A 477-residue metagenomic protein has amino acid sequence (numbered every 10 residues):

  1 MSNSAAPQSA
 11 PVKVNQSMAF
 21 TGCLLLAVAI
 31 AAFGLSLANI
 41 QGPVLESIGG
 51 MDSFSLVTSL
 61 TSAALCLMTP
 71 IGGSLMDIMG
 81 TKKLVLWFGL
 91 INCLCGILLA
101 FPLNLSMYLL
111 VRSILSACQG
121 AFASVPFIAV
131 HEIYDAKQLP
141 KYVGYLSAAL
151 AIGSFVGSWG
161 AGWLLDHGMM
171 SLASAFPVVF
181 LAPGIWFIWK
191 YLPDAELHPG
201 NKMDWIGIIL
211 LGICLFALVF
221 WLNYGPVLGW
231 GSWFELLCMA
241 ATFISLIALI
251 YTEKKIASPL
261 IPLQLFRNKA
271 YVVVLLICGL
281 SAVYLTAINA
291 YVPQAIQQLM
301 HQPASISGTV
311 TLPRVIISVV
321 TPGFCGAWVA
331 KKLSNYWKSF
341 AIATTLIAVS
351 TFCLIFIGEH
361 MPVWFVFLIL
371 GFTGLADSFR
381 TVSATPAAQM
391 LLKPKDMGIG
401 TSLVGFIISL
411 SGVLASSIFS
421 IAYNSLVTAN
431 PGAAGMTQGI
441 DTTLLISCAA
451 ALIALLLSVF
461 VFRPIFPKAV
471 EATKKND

Functional and structural regions predicted by a protein language model:
M1-V14, V461-D477: Intrinsic disorder in cytosolic terminal tails and internal cytosolic loops of multi-pass membrane transporters
Q16-F33, L37-N39, D52, T58-L60 (+3 more regions): 12-transmembrane solute porter fold
I30-A31, T58-L65, N92, S116 (+9 more regions): Structural signature of transmembrane alpha-helices in multi-pass secondary transporters
L35-A38, S124-F127, Y145, L150-G162 (+3 more regions): Glycine/proline-centered helix-kink
V44-L45, L75-M76, Y108, G160-G168 (+4 more regions): Interfacial helix-cap and linker-helix signal at transmembrane-aqueous boundaries of multi-pass secondary transporters
T61, L65, G89-L99, L115 (+4 more regions): MFS 12-TM fold signature
T69-I206: Helix-loop-helix hairpins in multi-pass membrane proteins, especially solute transporters
G162, D166-I277, Y284, V310: Hydrophobic transmembrane-helix bundles of small-molecule transporters
